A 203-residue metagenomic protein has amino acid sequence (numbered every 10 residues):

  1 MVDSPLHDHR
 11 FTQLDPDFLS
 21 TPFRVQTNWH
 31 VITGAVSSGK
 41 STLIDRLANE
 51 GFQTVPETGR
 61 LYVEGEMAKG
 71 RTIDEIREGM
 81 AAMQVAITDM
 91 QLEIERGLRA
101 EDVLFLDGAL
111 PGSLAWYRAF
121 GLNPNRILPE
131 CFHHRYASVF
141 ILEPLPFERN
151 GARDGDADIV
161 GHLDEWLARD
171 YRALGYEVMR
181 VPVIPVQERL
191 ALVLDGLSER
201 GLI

Functional and structural regions predicted by a protein language model:
M1-N28: Extreme N-terminal, non-catalytic leader segments that precede Walker-type/kinase nucleotide-binding cores
I32: Hydrophobic anchor at the beta1->P-loop junction of P-loop NTPases
V36: The conserved Walker
G39: Conserved glycine(s) of the Walker
T42: Conserved Walker
D45-L92: Conserved substrate/cofactor phosphate-moiety recognition/catalytic segment in nucleotide-dependent phosphotransferases
Q84-H134: Glycine-rich phosphate-binding loop used to anchor ATP phosphates in small-molecule kinases, encompassing both
G121-P185, L190: A glycine- and Lys/Arg-enriched "phosphate-lid" helix/loop adjacent to the NTP-binding pocket of small-molecule kinases
